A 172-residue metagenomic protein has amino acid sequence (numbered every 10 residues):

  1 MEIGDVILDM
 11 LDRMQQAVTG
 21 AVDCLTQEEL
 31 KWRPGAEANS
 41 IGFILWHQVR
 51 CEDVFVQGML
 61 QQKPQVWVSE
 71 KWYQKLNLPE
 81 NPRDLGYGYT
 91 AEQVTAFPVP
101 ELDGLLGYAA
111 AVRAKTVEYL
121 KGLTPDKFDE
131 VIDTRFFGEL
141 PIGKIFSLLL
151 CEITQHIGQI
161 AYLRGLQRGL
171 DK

Functional and structural regions predicted by a protein language model:
E2-I7, G42, V99-L106: Active-site rim elements
I3, E29, V94, P100-L102 (+1 more regions): Residue-level detector of alpha-helix boundaries and kinks
L8-D12, Q16-T19, E29-G88, A114-V117 (+1 more regions): Short, contiguous alpha-helical
V22, L45, L106-A109: A generic alpha-helix structural signal
C24, H47-Q48, G122: Conserved catalytic core of Hanks-type protein kinase domains
P79-K127: Acidic/histidine-rich alpha-helical segments that form the ligand environment of transition-metal centers
